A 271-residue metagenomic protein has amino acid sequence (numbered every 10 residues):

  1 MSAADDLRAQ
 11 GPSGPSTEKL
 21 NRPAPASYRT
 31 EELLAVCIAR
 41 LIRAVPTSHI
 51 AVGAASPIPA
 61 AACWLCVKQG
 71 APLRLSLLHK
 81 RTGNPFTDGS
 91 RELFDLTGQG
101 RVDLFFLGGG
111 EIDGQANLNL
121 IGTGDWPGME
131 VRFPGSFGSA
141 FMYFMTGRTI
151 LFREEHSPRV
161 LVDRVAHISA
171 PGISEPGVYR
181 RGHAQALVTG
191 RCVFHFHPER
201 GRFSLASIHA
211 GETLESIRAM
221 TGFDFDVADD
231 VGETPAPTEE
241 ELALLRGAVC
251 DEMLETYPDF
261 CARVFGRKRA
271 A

Functional and structural regions predicted by a protein language model:
M1, P12-P15: Intrinsically disordered, low-complexity segments enriched in Ser/Pro/Gly/Ala and basic residues
S2-R8, N84-P237: Conserved phosphate- and dinucleotide-binding cores of soluble alpha/beta proteins, encompassing both enzyme active
D6, G14-L93, R101: N-terminal active-site beta-alpha-beta segment that forms phosphate/nucleotide-binding and substrate-recognition loops
L41, V45, H49, D224-A228 (+1 more regions): Short secondary-structure junctions and interdomain/linker hinges
L41, V45, Q69, H197 (+2 more regions): Change "in soluble alpha/beta enzymes" to "in soluble alpha/beta proteins
P59, G211-L214, L242: Alpha-helix initiation and N-capping motif
H79-F86, F106-G108, S139-F141, T256-A271: Short, surface-exposed, charge-dense and proline/glycine-enriched linear segments
D229-A271: A conserved C-terminal secondary-structure "cap"
